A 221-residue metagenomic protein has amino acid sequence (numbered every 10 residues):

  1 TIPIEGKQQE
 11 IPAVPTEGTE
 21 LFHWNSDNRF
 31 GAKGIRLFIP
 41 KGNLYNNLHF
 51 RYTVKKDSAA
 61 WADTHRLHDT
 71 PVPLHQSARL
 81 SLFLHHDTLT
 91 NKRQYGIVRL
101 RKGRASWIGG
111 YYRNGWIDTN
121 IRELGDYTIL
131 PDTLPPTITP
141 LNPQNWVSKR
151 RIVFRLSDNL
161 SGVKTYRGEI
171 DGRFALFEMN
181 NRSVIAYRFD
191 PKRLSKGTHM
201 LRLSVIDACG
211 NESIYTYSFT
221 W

Functional and structural regions predicted by a protein language model:
T1-E10, G109, W116-T119, N159-W221: Long, low-complexity serine/threonine/glycine- and acidic-rich segments characteristic of extracellular
H23, F50-G96: Proteolytic processing hotspots in large secreted/extracellular or virion-associated proteins and select intracellular
P40, R79-H85, R151-N159: Short edge beta-strand/loop segments characteristic of extracellular beta-sandwich folds
G42-N46, T88-K92, R122-E123, L156-V163: Short proline/glycine-enriched turn/loop motifs at strand-loop junctions of beta-rich domains
A60-D63, K102-Y111, G172-E178: Surface-exposed loop/edge segments in extracytoplasmic proteins
P71-P73, Q144-K149: Short, solvent-exposed loop/linker segments at the N-terminal edge of repeated beta-sheet extracellular domains
K92-R101, T165-R173: Change to "...patches in solvent-exposed regions of secreted, membrane-anchored, or virion-exposed structural
T133-T137: Proline-centered linker/hinge motifs at extracellular inter-domain junctions
